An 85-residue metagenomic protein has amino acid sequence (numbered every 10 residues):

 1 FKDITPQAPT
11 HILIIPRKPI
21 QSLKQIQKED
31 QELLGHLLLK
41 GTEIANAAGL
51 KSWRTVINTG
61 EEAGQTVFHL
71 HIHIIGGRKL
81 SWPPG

Functional and structural regions predicted by a protein language model:
F1-G85: HIT superfamily nucleotide-processing domains
